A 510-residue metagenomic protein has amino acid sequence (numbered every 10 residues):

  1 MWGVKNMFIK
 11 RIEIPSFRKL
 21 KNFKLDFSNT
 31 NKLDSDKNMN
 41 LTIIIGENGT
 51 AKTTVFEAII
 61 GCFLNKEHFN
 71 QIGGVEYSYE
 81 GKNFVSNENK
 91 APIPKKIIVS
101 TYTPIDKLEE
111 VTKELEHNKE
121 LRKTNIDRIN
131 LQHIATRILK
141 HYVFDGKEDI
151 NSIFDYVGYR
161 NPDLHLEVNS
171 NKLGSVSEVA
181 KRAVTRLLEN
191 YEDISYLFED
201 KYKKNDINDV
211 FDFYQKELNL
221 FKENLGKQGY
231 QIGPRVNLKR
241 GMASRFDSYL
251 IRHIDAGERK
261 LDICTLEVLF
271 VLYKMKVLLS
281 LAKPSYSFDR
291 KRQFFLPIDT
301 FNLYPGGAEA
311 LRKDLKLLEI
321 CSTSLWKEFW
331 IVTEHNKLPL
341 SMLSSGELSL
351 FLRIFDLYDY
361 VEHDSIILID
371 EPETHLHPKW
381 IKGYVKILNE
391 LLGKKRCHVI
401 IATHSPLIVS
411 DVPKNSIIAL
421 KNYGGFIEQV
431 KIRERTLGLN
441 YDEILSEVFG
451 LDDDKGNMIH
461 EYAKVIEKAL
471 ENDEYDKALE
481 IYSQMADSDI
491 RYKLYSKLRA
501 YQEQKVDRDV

Functional and structural regions predicted by a protein language model:
M1-N6, N29-M39, E109, L139-S195 (+2 more regions): Acidic, Mg2+-coordinating catalytic modules of nucleic-acid enzymes
W2-F69, G74-K82, C321-M458: Switch/communication elements of ASCE P-loop NTPase nucleotide-binding domains
R11-P15, T30, H141-L348, L352-E362: Extended helical coiled-coil dimerization/tether regions that scaffold and oligomerize large DNA-maintenance assemblies
A58-E114: Conserved P-loop NTP-binding catalytic core
Y102, T136, N422: Active-site donor-binding loop signature of nucleotide-sugar glycosyltransferases
V111-K119, N415-I417: Short secondary-structure boundary/capping segments
N118-I126: Short, surface-exposed polybasic-and-hydrophobic patches located at secondary-structure transitions
N125-H141, I153: Extended alpha-helical scaffolding regions
